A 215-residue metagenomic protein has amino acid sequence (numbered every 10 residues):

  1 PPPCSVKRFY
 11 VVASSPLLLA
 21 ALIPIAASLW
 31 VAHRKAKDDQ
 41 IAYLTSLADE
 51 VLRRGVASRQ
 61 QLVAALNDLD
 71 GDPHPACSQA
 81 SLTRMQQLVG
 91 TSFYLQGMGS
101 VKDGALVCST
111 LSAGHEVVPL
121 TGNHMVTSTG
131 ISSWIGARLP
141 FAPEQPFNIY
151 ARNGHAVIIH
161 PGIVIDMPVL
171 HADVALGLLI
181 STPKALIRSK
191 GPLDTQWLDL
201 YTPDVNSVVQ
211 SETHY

Functional and structural regions predicted by a protein language model:
P2-V11: N-terminal positive-inside, membrane-proximal cytosolic segments immediately preceding the first
Y10-A76: Juxtamembrane extracytoplasmic/periplasmic/luminal helical "stalk" adjacent to the first N-terminal
S58-V117: Extracytoplasmic/periplasmic sensory segments of membrane signal-transduction proteins
S81-V89, N123-T202: Solvent-exposed, extracytoplasmic
M98-S100, I180, V209: Short aromatic-centered micro-motifs
G104, T182-K184, E212-T213: Residue-level detection of beta-strand-connecting loop/turn positions
L120: Aromatic-rich peripheral "rim/lid" segments of glycoside hydrolase catalytic domains that contact and position glycan
T195-Y215: Extracellular/periplasmic juxtamembrane segments that couple receptor/chemosensory ectodomains to their
